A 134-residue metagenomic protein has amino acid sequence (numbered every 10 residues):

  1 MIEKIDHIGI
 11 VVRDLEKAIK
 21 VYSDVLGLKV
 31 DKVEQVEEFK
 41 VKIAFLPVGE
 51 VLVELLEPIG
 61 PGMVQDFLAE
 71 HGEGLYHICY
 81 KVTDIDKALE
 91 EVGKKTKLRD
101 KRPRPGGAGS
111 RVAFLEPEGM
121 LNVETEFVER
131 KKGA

Functional and structural regions predicted by a protein language model:
M1-K17, L75-V82, K131-A134: N-terminal beta-strand motif that seeds the catalytic metal site of vicinal oxygen chelate
K4-D6, L28-K40, I59-Y76, E91-V112: A cross-kingdom feature marking solvent-exposed beta-strand/loop segments within repeated, beta-rich binding/scaffold
I5-I8, V12, Y22, L46 (+4 more regions): Short, structured motif recognition centered on aromatic/hydrophobic residues
G9, L52, H71-A88, L121-N122: Short coil/turn motifs at helix boundaries and re-entrant loops, enriched in small/polar and proline residues
E16-K29, A88, V92-K94: Amphipathic alpha-helical segments
L26-K29, V53, M63-V64, N122-V123: Short loop/beta submotifs within extracellular cysteine-rich repeat domains
V36-V51: C-terminal "cap" of GNAT-fold acetyltransferases
A44-F45, Y80, L89-A134: Vicinal oxygen chelate
